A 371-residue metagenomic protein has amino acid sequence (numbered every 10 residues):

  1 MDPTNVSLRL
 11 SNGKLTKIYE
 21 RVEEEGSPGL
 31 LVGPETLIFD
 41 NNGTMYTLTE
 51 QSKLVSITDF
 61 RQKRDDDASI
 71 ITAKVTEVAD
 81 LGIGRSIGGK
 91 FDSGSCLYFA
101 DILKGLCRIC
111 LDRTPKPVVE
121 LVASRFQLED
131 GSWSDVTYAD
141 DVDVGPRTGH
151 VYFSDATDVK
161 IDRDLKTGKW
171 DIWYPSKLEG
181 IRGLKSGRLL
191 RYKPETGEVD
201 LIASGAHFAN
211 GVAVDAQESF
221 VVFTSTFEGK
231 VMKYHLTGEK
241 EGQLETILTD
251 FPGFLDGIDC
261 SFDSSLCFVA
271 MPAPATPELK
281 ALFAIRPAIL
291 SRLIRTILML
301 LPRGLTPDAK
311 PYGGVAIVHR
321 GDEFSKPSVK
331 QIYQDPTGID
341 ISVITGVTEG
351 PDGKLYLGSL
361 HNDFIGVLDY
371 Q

Functional and structural regions predicted by a protein language model:
D2-G33, T72-A73, S325-T337: A short helix->beta-strand "capping" segment at the edge of beta-propeller domains
P28-N41, L81-L97, F126-H150, G183-R188 (+5 more regions): Beta-rich, blade/repeat-based domains predominating in secreted/periplasmic proteins but also intracellular
L30, F39-D40, M45-E50, L97-L103 (+7 more regions): Conserved beta-strand positions in repeat-built beta-propeller and related beta-rich domains
K53-L106, L121-D130: Blade-loop segments of beta-propeller domains
T58-K63, I71, C110-P115, Y192-G197 (+3 more regions): Short loop/turn segments that connect beta-strands within beta-propeller blades
A100-E179, S186: Asp-box/WD-like beta-propeller blade repeats and closely related beta-sheet repeat scaffolds
S154-G183, P272-A309: Short, conserved, GDST-rich strand-edge loop motifs in beta-rich repeat architectures
P274-A275, I344-Q371: Blade-level signature of beta-propeller repeat domains, shared across WD40, Kelch, NHL, RCC1 and BNR/Asp-box propellers
